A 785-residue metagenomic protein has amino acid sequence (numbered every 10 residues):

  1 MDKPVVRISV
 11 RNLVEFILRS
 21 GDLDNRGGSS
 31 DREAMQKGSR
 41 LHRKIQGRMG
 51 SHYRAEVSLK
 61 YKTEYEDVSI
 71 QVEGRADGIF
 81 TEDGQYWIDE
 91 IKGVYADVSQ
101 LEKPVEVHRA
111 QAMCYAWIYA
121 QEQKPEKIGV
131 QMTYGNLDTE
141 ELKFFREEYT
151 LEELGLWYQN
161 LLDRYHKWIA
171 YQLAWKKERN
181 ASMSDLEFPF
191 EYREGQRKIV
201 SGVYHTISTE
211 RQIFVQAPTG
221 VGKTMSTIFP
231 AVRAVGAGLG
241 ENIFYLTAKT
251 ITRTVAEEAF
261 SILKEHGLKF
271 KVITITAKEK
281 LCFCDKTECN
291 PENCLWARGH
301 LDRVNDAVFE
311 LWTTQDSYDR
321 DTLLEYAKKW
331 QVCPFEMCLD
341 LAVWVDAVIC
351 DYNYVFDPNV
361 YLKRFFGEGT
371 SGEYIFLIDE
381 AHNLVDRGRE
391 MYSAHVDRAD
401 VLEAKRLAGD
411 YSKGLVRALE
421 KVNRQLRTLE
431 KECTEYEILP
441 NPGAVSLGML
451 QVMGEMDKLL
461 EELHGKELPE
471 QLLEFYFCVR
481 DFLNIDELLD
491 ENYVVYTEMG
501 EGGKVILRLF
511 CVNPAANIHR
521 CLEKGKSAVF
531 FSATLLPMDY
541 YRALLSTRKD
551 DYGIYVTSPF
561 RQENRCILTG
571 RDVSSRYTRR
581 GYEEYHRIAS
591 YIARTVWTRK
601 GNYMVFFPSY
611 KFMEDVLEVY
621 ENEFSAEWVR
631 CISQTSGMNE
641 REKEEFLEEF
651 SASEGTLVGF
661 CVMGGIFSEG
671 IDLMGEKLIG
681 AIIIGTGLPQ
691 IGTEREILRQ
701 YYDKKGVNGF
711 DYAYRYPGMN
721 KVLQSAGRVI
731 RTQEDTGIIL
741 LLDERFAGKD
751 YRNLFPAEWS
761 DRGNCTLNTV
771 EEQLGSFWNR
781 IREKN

Functional and structural regions predicted by a protein language model:
M1-G84, A110: Metal-dependent nuclease catalytic cores that hydrolyze phosphodiester bonds in DNA/RNA, characterized by
Y61-G155: Mg2+/Mn2+-dependent nuclease catalytic core
A174-Q216: Conserved pre-motif I regulatory segment
L186-E187, L239-V348, F356, R424-P440 (+2 more regions): A substrate-engagement module of RecA-like helicase motors
S208-P230, N242: Walker A/P-loop
T227, T254, K328-A347, D351-M456 (+2 more regions): Signature of the SF2 helicase/ATPase Hel1-core->accessory helical subdomain module
L323-V348, N359-F366, K458-S574, R579 (+3 more regions): A contiguous, basic/glycine-rich beta-loop/short-helix subdomain that forms a polymer-engagement track
R571-E583, T635-F746: Conserved RecA-like P-loop NTPase helicase motor core
